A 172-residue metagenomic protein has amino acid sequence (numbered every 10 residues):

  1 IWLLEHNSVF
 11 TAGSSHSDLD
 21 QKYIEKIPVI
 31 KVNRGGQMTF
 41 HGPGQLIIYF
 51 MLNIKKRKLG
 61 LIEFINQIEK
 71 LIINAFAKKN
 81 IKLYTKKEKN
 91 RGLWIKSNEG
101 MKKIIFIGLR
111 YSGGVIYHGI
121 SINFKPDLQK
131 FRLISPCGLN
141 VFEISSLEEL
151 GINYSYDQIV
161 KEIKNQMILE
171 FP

Functional and structural regions predicted by a protein language model:
I1-K103, Y111, N153-D157, E162: N-terminal lobe of the biotin/lipoate ligase/transferase fold
F10-T11, G114, Q129-K130: Short, acidic Gly/Pro/Ser/Thr-rich loop/turn segments
T39, S112-K125: Conserved phosphate/anionic-ligand binding catalytic regions in large, soluble enzymes, centered on
R57, I116-H118, F131, Y156: Intrinsically disordered, low-complexity acidic/polar segments
Y84-T85, D127-Q129: Proline-centered turn/helix-capping motifs that create local helix->coil transitions or kinks
W94, R110, L128-P172: C-terminal accessory segment of soluble enzyme catalytic cores
